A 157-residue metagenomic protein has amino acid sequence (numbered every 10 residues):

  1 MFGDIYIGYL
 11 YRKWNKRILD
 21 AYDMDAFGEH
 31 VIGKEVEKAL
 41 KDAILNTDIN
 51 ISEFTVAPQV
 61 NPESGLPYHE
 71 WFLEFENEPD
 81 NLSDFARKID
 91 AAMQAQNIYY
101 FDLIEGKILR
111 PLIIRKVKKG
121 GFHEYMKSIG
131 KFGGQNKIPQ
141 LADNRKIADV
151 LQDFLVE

Functional and structural regions predicted by a protein language model:
M1-E157: AMP-binding adenylation
